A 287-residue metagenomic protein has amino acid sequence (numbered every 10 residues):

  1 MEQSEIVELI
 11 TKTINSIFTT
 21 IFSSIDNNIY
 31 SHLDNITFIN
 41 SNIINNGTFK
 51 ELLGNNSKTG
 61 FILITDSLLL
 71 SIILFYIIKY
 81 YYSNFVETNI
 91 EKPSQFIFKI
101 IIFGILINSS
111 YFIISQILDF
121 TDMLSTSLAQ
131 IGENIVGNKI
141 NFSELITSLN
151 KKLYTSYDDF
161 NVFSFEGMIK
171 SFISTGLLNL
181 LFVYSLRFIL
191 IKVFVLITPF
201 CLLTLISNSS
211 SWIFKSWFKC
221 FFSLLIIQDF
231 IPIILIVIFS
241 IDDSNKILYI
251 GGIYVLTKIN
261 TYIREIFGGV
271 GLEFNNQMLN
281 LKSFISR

Functional and structural regions predicted by a protein language model:
M1-L68: Binding/recognition "hotspot" determinant
E8, K12, S16, G47-T59 (+8 more regions): Membrane-helix interfacial "entry" motifs
I10, I14-I17, I21, I25 (+4 more regions): Non-cytosolic segments of integral membrane proteins
N56, G60, I64, I100 (+5 more regions): Loop-to-transmembrane-helix entry motif
L68, I72, Y76, F96 (+8 more regions): Alpha-helical transmembrane spans of integral membrane proteins, capturing the lipid-embedded, hydrophobic core of TM
L68-G104, I197-S211: Hydrophobic transmembrane alpha-helix segments characteristic of membrane transport and insertion machinery
L202-F218, S240-I241, E265-I266, V270: Alpha-helical transmembrane segments
M278-R287: Short, cationic, amphipathic peptide segments
